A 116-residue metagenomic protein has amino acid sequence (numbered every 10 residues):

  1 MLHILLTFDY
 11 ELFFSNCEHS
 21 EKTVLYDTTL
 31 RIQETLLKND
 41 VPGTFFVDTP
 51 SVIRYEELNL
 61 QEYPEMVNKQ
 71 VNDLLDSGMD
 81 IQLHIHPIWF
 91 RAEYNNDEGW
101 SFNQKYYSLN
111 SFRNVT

Functional and structural regions predicted by a protein language model:
M1-T116: Catalytic alpha-helical scaffold of carbohydrate-active enzymes acting on polysaccharides/glycoconjugates
